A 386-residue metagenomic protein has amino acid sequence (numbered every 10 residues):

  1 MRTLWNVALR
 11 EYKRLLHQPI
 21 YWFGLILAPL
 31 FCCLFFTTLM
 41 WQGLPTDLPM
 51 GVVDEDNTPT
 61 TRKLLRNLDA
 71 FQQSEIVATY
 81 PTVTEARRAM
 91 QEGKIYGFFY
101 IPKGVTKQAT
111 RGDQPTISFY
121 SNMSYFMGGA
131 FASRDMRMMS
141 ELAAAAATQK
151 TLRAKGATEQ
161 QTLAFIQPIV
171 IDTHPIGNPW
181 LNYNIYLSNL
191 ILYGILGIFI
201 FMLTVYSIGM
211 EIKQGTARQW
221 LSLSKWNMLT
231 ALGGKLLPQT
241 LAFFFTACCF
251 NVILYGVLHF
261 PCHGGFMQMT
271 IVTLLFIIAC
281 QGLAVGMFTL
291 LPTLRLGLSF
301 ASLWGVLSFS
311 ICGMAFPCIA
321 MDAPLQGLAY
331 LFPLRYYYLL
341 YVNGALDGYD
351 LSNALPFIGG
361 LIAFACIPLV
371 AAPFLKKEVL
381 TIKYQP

Functional and structural regions predicted by a protein language model:
M1, W5-L9, I185, S224-K225 (+4 more regions): Alpha-helical membrane-protein architecture signal
M1-Y183, Q385-P386: Extracytoplasmic/periplasmic domains immediately adjacent to an N-terminal transmembrane anchor in multi-pass membrane
P19-I20, L229, R295: Residues that define the loop-to-transmembrane-helix transition and helix capping in multi-pass membrane transporters
I26, L30, I195, T240-C248 (+2 more regions): Hydrophobic alpha-helical transmembrane bundles that constitute the permease/transmembrane domains of multi-pass
L34, H174-L254: Hydrophobic alpha-helical transmembrane segments of multi-pass membrane transport proteins
N57, C249-I253, P261-P386: Membrane-spanning alpha-helical segments of multipass transporters and channels
F99, R134, M202-M210, Q214 (+5 more regions): Short helix-terminus and kink motifs of transmembrane alpha helices, predominantly at the cytoplasmic interface
D113-F131, T173-P175, Y206, A284-G305: Cytoplasmic juxtamembrane interface segments
